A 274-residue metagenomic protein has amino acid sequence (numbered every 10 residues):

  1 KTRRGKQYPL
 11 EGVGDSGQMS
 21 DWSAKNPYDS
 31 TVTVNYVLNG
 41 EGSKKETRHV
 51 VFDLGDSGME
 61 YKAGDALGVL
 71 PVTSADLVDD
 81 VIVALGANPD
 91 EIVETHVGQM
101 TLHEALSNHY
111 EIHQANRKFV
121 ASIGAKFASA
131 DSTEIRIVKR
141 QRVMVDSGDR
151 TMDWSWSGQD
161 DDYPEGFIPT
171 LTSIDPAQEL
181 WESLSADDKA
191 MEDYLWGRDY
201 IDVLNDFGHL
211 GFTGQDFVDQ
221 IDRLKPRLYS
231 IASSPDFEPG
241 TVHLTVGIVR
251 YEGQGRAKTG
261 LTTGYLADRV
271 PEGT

Functional and structural regions predicted by a protein language model:
K1-T274: FNR-like FAD-binding dehydrogenase module
